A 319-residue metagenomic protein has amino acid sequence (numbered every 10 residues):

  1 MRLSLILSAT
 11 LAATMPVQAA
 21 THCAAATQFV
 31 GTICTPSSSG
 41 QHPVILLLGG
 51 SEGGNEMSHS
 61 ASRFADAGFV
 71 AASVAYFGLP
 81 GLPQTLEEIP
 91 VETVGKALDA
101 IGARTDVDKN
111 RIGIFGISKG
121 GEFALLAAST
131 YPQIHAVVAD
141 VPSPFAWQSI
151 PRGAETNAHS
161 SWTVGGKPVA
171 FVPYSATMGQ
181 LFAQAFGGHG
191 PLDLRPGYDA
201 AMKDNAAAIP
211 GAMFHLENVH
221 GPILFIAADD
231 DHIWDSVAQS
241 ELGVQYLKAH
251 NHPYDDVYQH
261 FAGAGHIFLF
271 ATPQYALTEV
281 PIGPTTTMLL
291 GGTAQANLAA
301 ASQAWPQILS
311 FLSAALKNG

Functional and structural regions predicted by a protein language model:
Q18-P43: N-terminal cap/lid segment of alpha/beta-hydrolase-fold proteins
H42, G49-G54, S118: Active-site glycine-rich loops that stabilize anionic/oxyanionic intermediates across multiple enzyme folds
E56, H232-L242, N251, L269-F270: Conserved alpha/beta-hydrolase "acid-adjacent" motif
A65-G81: Conserved alpha/beta-hydrolase
T85-T105, L126: Alpha/beta-hydrolase active-site loop
D106-S118: Alpha/beta-hydrolase fold nucleophile elbow
S129, A136-N218, T272: Accessory cap/linker subdomain of secreted extracellular hydrolases
V219, F225-A227, D231: Short beta-strand/loop motif that positions the catalytic acidic residue of the alpha/beta-hydrolase fold
